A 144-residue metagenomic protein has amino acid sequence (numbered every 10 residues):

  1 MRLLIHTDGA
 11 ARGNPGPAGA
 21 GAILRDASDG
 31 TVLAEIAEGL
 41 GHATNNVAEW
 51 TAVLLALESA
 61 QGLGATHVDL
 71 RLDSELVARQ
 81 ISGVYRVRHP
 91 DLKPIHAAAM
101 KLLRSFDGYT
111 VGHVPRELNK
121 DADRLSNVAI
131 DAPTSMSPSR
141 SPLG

Functional and structural regions predicted by a protein language model:
M1-V47, T51, L55-T66: RNase H-like nuclease fold core
R2-L3, D29-A34, Q61-G64, S105 (+1 more regions): Intrinsically disordered, low-complexity regions
A10-N14, V53-A129, P133: RNase H catalytic domain
T31-A34, T51, H96-M100, D123 (+1 more regions): Short, surface-exposed, polar/charged, turn-prone segments marking secondary-structure boundaries
